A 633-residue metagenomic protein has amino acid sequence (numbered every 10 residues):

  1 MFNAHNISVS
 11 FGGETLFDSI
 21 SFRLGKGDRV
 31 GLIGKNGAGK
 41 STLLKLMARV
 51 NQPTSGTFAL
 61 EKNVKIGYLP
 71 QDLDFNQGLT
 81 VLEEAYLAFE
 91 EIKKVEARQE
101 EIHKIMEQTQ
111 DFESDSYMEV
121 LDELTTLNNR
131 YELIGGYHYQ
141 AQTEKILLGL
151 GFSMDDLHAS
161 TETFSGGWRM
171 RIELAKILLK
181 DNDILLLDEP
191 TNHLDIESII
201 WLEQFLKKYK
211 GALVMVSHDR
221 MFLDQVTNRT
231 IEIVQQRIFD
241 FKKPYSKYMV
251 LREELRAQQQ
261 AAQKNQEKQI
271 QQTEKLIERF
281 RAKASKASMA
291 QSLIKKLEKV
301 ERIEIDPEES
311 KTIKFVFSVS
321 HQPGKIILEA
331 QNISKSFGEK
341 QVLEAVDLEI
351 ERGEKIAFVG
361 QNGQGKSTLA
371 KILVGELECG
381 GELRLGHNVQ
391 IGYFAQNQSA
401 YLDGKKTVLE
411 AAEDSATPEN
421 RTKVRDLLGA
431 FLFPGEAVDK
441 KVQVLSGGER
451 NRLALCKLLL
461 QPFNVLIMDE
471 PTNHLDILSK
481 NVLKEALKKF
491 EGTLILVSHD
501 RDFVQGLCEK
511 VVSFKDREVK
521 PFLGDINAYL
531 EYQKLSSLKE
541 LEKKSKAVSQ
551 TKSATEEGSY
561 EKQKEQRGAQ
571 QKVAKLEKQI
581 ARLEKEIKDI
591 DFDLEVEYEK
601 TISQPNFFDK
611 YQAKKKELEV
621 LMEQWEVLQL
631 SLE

Functional and structural regions predicted by a protein language model:
M1-Q263, T312-G558, Q563, R567-E633: ABC ATP-binding cassette signature C-motif
D155, D306-P307: Short secondary-structure junctions
L251-D306: Intracellular alpha-helical coupling/juxtamembrane segments of multi-pass membrane proteins
